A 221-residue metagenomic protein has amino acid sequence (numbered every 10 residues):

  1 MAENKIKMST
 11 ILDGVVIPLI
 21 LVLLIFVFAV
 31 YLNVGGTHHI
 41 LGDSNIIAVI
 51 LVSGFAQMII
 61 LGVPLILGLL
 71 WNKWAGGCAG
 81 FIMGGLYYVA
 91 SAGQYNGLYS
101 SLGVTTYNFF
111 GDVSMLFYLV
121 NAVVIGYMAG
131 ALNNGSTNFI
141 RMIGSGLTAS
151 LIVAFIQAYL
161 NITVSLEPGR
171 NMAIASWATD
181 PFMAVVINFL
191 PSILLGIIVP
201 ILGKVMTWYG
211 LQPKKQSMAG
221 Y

Functional and structural regions predicted by a protein language model:
M1-I11, Q212-Y221: N-terminal juxtamembrane cytosolic/stromal segments of multi-pass membrane proteins
A2-A75: Hydrophobic transmembrane alpha-helices
V30-G54, N96, V104-Y221: Membrane-embedded alpha-helical hairpins and interfacial helices in multi-pass inner-membrane proteins
A56-P64, A79-M83, F117-I125: Hydrophobic alpha-helical transmembrane segments
I66-M83, N133-N138: Membrane-helix interface "capping/anchor" motifs
A75-Y87, R141-I152: Central hydrophobic cores of alpha-helical transmembrane segments in multi-pass integral membrane proteins
Y87-N96: Hydrophobic alpha-helical transmembrane segments and adjacent interfacial helices in integral membrane proteins
Y99: A glycine-rich, often tryptophan-bearing local segment used as a flexible ligand/cofactor-contacting loop or short
